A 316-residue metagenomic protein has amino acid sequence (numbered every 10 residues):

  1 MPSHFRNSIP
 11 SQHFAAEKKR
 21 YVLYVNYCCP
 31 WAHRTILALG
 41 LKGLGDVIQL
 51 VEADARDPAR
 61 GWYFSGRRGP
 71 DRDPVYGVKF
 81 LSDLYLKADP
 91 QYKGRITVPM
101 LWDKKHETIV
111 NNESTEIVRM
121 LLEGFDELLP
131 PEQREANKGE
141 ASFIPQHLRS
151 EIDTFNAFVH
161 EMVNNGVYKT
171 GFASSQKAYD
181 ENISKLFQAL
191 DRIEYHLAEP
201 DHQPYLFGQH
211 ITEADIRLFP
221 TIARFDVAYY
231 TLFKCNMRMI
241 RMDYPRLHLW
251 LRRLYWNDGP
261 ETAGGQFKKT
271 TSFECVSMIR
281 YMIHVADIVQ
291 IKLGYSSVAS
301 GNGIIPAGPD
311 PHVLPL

Functional and structural regions predicted by a protein language model:
M1-L316: C-terminal alpha-helical interaction module
